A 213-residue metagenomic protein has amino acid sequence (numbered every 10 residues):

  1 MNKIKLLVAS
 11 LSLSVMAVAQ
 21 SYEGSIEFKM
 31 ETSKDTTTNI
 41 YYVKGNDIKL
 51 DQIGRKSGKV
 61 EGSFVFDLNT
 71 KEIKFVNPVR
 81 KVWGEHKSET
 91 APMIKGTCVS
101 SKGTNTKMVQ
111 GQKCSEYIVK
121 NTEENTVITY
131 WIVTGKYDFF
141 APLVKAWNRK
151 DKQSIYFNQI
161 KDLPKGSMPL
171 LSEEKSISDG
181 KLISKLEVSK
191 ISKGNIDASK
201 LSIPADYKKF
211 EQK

Functional and structural regions predicted by a protein language model:
I4-M16: Sec-dependent N-terminal signal peptides
S21-K213: Extended soluble regions of mature proteins
